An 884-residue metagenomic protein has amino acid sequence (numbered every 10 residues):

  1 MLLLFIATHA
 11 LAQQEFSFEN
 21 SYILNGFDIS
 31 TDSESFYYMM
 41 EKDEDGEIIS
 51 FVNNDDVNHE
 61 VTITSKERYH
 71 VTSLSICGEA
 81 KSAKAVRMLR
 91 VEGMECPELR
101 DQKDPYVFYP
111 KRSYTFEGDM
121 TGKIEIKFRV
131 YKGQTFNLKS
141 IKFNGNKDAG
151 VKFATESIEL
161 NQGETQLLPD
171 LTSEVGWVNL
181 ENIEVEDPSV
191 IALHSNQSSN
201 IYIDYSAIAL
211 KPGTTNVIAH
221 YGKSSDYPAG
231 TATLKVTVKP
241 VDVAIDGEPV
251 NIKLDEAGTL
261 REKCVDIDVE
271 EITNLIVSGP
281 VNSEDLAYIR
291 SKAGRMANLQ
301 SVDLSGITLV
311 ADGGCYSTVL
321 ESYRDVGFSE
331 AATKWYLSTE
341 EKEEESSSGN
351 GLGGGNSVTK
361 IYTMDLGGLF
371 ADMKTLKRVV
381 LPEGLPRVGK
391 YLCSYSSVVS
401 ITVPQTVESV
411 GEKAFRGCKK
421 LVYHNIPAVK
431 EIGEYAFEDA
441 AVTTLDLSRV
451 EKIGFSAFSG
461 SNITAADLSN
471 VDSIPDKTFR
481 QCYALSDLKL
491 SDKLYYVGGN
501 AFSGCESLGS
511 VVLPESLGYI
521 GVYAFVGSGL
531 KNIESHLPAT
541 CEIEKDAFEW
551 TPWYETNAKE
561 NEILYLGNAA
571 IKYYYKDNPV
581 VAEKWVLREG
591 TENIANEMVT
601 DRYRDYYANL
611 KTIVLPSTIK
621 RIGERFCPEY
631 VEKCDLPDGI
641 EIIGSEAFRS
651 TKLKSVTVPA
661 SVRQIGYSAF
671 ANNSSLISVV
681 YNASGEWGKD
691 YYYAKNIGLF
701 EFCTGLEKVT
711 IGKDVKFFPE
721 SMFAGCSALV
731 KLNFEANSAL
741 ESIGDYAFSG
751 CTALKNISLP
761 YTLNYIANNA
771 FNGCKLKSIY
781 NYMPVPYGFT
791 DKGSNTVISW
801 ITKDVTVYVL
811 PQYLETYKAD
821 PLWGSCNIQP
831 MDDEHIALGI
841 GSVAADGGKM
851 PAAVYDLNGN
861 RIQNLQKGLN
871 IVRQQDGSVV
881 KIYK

Functional and structural regions predicted by a protein language model:
Q13-V57, Q134-F136, I141: N-terminal targeting leaders for non-cytosolic proteins
G46-H70, K111-Y114: Short beta-strands within extracellular/lumenal beta-sheet-rich domains
I63, S157, I208, L234 (+24 more regions): Structural signature of tandem-repeat unit edges
K66-L74, K123, I272: Extended extracellular/luminal ectodomain segments enriched in beta-structured repeat modules
S82-E95: Short, surface-exposed beta-strand/strand-loop-strand elements in extracellular ectodomains
I126-T135: Short beta-strand-plus-loop segments that form exposed binding edges in beta-rich domains
D148-D242: Extracytoplasmic soluble-region selector
A837-K884: C-terminal outer-membrane/trafficking sorting elements
